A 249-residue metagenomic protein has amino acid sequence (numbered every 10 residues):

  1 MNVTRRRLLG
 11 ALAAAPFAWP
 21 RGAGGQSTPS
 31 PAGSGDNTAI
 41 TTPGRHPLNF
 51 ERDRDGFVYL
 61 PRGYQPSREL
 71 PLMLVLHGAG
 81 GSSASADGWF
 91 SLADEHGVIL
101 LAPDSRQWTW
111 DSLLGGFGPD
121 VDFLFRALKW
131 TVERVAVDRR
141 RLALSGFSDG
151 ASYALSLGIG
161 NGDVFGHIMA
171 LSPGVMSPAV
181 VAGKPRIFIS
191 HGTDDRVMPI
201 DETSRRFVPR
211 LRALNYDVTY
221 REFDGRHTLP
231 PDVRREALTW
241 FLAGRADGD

Functional and structural regions predicted by a protein language model:
N2-V3, R7-P71, G116-P119, S145-D149 (+5 more regions): A domain-start/cap signature at the N-terminus of enzymes
T41-R62, E69-V135: Serine-hydrolase catalytic machinery in alpha/beta-hydrolase-like enzymes
R140-K184: Primarily recognizes the serine-hydrolase "nucleophile elbow" in alpha/beta-hydrolase and SGNH/GDSL folds
I189-H191: Short beta-strand/loop motif that positions the catalytic acidic residue of the alpha/beta-hydrolase fold
D194-P199: Acidic catalytic loop of the alpha/beta-hydrolase fold
F223-L229: Histidine-bearing beta->alpha loop at or near hydrolase active sites
P231-L238: Post-His helix in hydrolase/transferase enzymes
